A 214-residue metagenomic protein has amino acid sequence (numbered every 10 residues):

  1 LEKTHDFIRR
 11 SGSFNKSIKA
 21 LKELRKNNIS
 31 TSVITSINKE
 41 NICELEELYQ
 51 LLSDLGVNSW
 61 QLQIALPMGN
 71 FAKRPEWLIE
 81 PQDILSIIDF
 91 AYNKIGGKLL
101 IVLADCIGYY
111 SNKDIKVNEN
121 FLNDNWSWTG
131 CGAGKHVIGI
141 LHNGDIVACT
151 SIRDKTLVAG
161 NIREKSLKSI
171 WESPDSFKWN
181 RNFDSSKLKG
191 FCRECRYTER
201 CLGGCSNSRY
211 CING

Functional and structural regions predicted by a protein language model:
L1-E80: Radical SAM/AdoMet-radical enzyme domain recognition
L51-G69, A91, A104-G108, K113-D114 (+1 more regions): Iron-sulfur cluster-binding electron-transfer modules in prokaryotic oxidoreductases
I64, E199, S208: Residues that line or immediately flank small-molecule/substrate-binding pockets and catalytic motifs
Q82-E119, D145-R196, L202: C-terminal accessory region of radical SAM enzymes
V117-C131: Short, basic/aromatic recognition patches
C131-K135, T156: Short, small/polar residue-rich loop motifs at catalytic or cofactor-binding pockets
I140-L141: Short, acidic, Ser/Thr-enriched surface-loop or helix-capping motifs
S208-G214: Short cysteine/histidine-rich metal-coordination sites, predominantly Zn2+-binding motifs
